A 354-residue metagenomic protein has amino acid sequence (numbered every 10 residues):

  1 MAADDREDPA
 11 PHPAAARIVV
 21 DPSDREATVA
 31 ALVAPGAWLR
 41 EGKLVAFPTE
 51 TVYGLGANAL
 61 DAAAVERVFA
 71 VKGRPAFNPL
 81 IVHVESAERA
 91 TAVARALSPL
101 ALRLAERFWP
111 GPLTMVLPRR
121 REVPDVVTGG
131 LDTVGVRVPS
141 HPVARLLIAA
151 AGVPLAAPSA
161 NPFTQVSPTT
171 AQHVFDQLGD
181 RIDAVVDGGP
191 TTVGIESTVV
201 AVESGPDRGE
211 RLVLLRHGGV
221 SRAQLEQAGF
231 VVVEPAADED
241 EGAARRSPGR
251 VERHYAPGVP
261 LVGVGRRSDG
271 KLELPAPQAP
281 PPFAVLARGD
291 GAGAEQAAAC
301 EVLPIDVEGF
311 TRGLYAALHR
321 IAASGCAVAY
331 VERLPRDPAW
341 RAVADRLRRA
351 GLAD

Functional and structural regions predicted by a protein language model:
A2-D354: Active-site-adjacent structural elements in enzyme catalytic cores
